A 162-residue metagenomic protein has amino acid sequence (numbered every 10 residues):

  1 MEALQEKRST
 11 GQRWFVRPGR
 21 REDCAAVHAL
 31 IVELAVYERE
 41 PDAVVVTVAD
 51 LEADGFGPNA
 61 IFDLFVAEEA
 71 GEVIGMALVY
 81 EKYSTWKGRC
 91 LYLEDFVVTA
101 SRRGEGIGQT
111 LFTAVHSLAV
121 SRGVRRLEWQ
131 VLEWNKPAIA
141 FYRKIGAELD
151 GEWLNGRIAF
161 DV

Functional and structural regions predicted by a protein language model:
F15-V27: A short beta-loop-alpha structural element at the N-terminal edge of CoA-dependent acyl/N-acetyltransferase catalytic
H28-A53: Conserved GNAT-fold acetyl-CoA-binding loop/helix
A53-V66: A short helix-loop-beta-strand connector motif used in the catalytic cores of GNAT acetyltransferases and, in some
V66, E72-Y80: Conserved beta-strand in the GNAT
F96-R103: A short, internal acetyl-CoA/4′-phosphopantetheine-binding micro-motif in the GNAT/acyltransferase core
T99, T110-R126, E148: Conserved acyl-CoA
G104-S117, A140, K144: Conserved acetyl-CoA-binding loop-helix of GNAT-fold acetyltransferases
R125-V162: C-terminal "cap" of GNAT-fold acetyltransferases
